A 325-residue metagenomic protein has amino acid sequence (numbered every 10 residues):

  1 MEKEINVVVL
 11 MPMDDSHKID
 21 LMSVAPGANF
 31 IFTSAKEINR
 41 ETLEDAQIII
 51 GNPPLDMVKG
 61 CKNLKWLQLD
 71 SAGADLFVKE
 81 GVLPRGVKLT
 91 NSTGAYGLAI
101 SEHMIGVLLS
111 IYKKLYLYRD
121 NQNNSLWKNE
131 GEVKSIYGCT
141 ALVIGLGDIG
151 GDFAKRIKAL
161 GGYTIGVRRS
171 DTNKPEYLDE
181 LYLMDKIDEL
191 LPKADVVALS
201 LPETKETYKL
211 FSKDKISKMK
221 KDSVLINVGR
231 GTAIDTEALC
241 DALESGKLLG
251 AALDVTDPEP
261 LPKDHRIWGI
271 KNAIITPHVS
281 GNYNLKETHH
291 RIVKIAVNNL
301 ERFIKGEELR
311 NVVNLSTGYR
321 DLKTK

Functional and structural regions predicted by a protein language model:
M1-T90, S212-D214: An N-terminal-biased, well-structured beta-alpha scaffold segment characteristic of Rossmann-like dinucleotide-binding
P53, S71, L199-L201, V228-G229 (+1 more regions): Glycine-rich, N-terminal phosphate-binding loop of Rossmann-like dinucleotide-binding domains
R85-T140, R169: Phosphate-binding beta-alpha-beta segment of Rossmann-like dinucleotide-binding domains, i.e., the NAD(P)
S101-D120, A159-G162, K294-R302, E307: Oxidoreductase and adenylate-handling cofactor-binding alpha/beta cores
L146-G147: Glycine-rich Rossmann-fold phosphate-binding loop(s) that bind the pyrophosphate of adenine dinucleotide cofactors
G150-G151: N-terminal Rossmann-fold NAD(P) dinucleotide-binding loop
D171-R266: Rossmann-like adenosine-cofactor binding region
D222, V228-K325: Rossmann-like dinucleotide-binding domain for NAD(H)/NADP(H)
